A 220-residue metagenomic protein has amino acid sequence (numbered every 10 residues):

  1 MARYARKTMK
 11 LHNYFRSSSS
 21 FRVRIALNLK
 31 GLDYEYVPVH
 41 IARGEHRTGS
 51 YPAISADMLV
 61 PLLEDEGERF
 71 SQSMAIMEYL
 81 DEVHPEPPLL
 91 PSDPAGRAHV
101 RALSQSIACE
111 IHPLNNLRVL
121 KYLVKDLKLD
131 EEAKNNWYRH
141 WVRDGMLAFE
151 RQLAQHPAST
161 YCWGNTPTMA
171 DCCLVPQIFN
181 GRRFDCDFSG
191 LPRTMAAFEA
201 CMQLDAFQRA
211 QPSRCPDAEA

Functional and structural regions predicted by a protein language model:
A2-K134: GST-like domain detector, emphasizing the conserved glutathione-binding G-site in the N-terminal thioredoxin-like
F21, G44, F198, A218-E219: Generic structural signal for helix capping and beta-alpha/helix-loop junctions
A75, P94-A95, T166-T168, R193 (+1 more regions): Short capping/connector residues at structural and topological boundaries
C109-Q203: GST-like fold's C-terminal all-alpha helical module
N116-L117, Q211-S213: Short coil/turn segments at secondary-structure boundaries
T168, C215-A220: Carbohydrate-binding/catalytic loop surfaces
